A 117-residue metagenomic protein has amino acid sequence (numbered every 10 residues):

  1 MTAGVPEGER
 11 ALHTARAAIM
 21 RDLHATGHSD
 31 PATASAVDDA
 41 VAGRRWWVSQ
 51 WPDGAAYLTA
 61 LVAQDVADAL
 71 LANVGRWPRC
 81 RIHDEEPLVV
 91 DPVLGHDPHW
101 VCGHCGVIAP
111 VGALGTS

Functional and structural regions predicted by a protein language model:
G4-V62: Interaction interfaces in information-processing and related assembly proteins
W51-S117: Cys/His-clustered metal-coordination modules, chiefly Zn-binding fingers
